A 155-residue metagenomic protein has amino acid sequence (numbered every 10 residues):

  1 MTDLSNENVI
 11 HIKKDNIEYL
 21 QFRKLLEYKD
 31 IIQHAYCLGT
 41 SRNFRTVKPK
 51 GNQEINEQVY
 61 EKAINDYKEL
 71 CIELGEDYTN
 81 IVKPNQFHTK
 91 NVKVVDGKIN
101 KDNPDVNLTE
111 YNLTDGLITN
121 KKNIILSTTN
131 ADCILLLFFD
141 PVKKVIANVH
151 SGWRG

Functional and structural regions predicted by a protein language model:
T2-D15, D30-Q33, N123-I125, D132-C133 (+1 more regions): Surface-exposed, charge/polar-rich loops and edge strands
H11-N16, F22, N43, K48 (+5 more regions): Alpha-helix initiation/capping motif
L20, L26-D30: Long, Lys/Arg- and hydrophobic-enriched amphipathic alpha-helices
L25-E27, P49, V92, N123: Short capping/connector residues at structural and topological boundaries
K29-C71: Intrinsically disordered, low-complexity, positively charged segments
Y60-S151: Phosphate-centric recognition/catalysis
